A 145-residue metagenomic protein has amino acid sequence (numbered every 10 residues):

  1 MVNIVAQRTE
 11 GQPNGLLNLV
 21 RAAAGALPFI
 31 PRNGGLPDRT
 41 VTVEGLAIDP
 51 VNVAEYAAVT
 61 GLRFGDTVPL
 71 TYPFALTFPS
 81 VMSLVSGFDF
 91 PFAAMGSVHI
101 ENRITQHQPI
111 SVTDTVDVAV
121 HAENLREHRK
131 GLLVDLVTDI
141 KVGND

Functional and structural regions predicted by a protein language model:
M1-A26, P31-R32, S80, Q108-D145: HotDog/MaoC-like acyl-thioester-processing domains
M1-H99: Hot-dog-fold acyl-thioester-processing enzymes
L84-H121: Short N-terminal edge-element motif at the start of the domain
